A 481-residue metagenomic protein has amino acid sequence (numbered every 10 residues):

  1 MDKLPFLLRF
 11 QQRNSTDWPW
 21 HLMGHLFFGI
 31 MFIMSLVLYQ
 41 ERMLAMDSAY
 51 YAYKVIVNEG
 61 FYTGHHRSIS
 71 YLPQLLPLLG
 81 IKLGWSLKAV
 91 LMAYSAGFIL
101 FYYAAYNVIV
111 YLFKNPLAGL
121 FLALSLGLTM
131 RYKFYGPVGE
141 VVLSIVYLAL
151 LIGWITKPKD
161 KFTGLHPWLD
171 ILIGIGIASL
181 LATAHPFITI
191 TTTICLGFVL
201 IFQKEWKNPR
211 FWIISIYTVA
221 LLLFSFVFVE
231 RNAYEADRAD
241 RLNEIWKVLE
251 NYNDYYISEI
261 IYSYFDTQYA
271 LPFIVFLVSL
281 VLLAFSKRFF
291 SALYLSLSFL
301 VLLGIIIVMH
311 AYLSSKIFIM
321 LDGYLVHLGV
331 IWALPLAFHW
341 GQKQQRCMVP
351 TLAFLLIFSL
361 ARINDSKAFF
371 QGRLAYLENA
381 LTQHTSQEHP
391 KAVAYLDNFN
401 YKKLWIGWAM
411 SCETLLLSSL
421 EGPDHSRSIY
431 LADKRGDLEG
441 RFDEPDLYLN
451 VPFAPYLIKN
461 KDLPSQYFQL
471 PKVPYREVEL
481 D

Functional and structural regions predicted by a protein language model:
M1-F32, F338-M348: Start-transfer (signal-anchor) and selected internal transmembrane alpha helices of multi-pass inner/ER membrane
I33-G97, M130-V142, A178-L283, L295 (+2 more regions): Transmembrane catalytic cores of multi-pass membrane glycosyltransferases and polysaccharide-assembly enzymes
A96-P116: Transmembrane-helix motifs of polytopic, lipid-linked glycan transferases
L117-A123, Y147-L180: Short hydrophobic alpha-helices at membrane interfaces in multi-pass membrane enzymes
A123-S125, I173, S215-T218, F289-L313: Transmembrane alpha-helix segments characteristic of polytopic inner-membrane glycan-assembly/cell-envelope
W168-L169, R288-L303, H339-R362: Signature aromatic-anchored transmembrane alpha helix within multi-pass, membrane-resident enzymes that catalyze glycan
S279-F289, L321-T351: Cytosolic-side transmembrane helix boundary signature
F354-N460, P464-Y467, P474: Membrane-embedded, lumen/periplasm-facing catalytic core of multi-pass transferases that use lipid-linked donors
